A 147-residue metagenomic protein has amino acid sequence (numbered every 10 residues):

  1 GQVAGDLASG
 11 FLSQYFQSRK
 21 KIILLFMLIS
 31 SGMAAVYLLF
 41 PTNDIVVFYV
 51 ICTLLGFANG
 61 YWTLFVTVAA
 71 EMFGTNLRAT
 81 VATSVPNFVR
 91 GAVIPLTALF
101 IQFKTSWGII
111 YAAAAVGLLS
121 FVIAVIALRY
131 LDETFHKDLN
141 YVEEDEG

Functional and structural regions predicted by a protein language model:
D6-S18: Helix-to-loop junctions at the C-terminal end of transmembrane segments in multipass secondary transporters
Y15-M27: Cytoplasmic membrane-interface "Motif A"-like loop-to-helix N-cap segments of 12-TM Major Facilitator Superfamily
R19, Q102-L119: A membrane-interface helix-boundary motif in multi-pass transporters
L28-T42: C-terminal ends and interior cores of transmembrane alpha-helices in multi-pass membrane transporters/permeases
Y37-F40, V68, G117-D145: Multi-pass alpha-helical transporter architecture, strongest for 12-TM Major Facilitator/SLC carriers used
V46-G60: Hydrophobic core of transmembrane alpha-helices in multi-pass small-molecule transporters, especially MFS/SLC-type
G60-F73: Intracellular juxtamembrane helix-capping segments at the cytosolic ends of symmetry-related transmembrane helices
M72-T105: A late C-terminal transmembrane helix in Major Facilitator Superfamily
